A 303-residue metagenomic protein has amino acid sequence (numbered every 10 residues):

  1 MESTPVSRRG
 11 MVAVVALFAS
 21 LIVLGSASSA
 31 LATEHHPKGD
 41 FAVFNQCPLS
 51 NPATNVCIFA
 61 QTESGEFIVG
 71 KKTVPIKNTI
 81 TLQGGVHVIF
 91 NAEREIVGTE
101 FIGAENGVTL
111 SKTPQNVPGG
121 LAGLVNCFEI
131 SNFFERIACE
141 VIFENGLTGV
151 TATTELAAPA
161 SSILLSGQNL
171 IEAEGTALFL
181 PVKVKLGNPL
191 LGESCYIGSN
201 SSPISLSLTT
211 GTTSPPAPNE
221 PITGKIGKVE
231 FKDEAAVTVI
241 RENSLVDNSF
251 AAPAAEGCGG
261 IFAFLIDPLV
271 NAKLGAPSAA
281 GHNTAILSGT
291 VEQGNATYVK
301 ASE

Functional and structural regions predicted by a protein language model:
M1-A32: Secretory targeting and sorting signals
T33-E303: Extracytosolic secretory-pathway proteins
